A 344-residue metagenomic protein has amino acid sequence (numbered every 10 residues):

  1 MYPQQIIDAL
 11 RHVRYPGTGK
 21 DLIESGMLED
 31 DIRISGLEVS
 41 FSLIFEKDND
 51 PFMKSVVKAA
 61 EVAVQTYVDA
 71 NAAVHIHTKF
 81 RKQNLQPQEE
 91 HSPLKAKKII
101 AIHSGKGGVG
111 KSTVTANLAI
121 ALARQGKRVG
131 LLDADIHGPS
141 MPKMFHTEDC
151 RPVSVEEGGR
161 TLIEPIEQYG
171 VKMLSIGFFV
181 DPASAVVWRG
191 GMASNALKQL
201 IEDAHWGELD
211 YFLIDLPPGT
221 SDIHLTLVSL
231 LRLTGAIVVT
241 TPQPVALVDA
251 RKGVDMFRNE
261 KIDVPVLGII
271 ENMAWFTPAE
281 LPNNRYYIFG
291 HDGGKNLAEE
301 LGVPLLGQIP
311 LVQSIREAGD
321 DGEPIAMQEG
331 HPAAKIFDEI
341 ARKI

Functional and structural regions predicted by a protein language model:
M1-I32: N-proximal, solvent-exposed amphipathic alpha-helical segments enriched in charged/polar residues
L10, L28, A96, G107 (+10 more regions): Residue-level signature of catalytic and energy-coupling elements of molecular machines, predominantly ATP/GTP-dependent
E24-M27, S35-H103: Extreme N-terminal, non-catalytic leader segments that precede Walker-type/kinase nucleotide-binding cores
V57-K58, D210-Y211, P217-Q308, Q313-E317: Conserved catalytic-core segment of NTP-binding enzymes
K98-I136, I262: Walker A/P-loop phosphate-binding motif and the immediately C-terminal alpha-helix
L122-A183: Phosphate-binding loop that captures ATP/GTP phosphates
P152-V155, I176-G191, K198-T226: Switch II (G3) loop of P-loop NTPases
D321-H331: C-terminal boundary of histidine-terminating zinc-finger modules
